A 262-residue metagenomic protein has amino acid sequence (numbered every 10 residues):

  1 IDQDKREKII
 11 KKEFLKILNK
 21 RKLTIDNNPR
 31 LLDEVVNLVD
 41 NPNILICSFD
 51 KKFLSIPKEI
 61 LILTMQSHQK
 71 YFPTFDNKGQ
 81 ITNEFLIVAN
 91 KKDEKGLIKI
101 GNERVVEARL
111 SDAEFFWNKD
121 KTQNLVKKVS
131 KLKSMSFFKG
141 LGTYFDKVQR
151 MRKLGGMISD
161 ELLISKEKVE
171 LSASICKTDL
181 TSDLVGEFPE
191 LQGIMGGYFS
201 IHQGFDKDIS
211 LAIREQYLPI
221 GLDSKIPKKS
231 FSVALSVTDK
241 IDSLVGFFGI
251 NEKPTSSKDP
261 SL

Functional and structural regions predicted by a protein language model:
I1-L262: Amphipathic alpha-helical "coupling" segments that flank catalytic cores
